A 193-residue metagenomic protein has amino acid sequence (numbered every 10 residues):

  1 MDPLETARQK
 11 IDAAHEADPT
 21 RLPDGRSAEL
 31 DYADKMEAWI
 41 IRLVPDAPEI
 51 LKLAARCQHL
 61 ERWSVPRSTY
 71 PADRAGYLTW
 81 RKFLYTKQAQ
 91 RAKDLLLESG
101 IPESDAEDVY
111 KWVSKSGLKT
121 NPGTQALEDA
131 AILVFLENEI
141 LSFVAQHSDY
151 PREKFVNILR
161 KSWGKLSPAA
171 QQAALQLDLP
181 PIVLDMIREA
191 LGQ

Functional and structural regions predicted by a protein language model:
D2, E16, T20-L30, D34 (+5 more regions): Divalent metal-dependent phosphate-bond-processing catalytic cores, especially two-metal-ion Mg2+/Mn2+ enzymes that act
D2-A13: N-terminal, Lys/Arg- and Ser/Thr-rich interaction peptides
A7, L51, R81-Y85, A126-D129: Amphipathic alpha-helix face/heptad-repeat signature
Y32, A47-R56, Q88, D105-V109: Residue-level detector of well-ordered alpha-helical segments, enriched for hydrophobic/aromatic packing positions
E49-R67, A72, A92, K111-G117 (+1 more regions): His-Asp-centered metal-binding catalytic motifs of divalent-metal-dependent phosphohydrolases/nucleases
S68-K111: Helix-adjacent hinge/juxtasegments
